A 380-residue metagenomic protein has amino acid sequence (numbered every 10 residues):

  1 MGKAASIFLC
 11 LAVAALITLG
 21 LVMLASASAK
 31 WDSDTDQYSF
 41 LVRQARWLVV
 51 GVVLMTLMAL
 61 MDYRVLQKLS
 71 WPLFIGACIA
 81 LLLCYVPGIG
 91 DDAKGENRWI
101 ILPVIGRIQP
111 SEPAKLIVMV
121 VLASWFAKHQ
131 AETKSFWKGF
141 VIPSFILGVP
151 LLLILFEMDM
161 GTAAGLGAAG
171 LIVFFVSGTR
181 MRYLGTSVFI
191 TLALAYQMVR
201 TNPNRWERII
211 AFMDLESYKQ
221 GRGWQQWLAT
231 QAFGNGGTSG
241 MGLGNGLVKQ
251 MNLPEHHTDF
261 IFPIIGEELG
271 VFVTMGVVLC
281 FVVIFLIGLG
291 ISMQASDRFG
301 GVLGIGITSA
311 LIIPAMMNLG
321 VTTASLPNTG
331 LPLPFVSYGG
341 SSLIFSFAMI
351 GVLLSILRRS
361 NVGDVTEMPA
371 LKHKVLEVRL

Functional and structural regions predicted by a protein language model:
M1-G2: Short, Lys/Arg-rich, polar N-terminal cytosolic tail immediately upstream of the first transmembrane signal-anchor
C10-S26, K30-Q225, P263-V321, A348-V352 (+1 more regions): Hydrophobic alpha-helical transmembrane segments of multi-pass inner membrane proteins, especially in bacterial systems
A27-S28, F233, G237, T323: Short, small-residue-rich loop/turn micro-motifs
V104-A114, F156-M158, G237-G242, L331-F345: Glycine/serine-rich anion-binding loops at beta->alpha junctions that coordinate negatively charged ligand groups
G165, G244-K249, C280, T322-P332 (+1 more regions): Re-entrant/interfacial helical elements at transmembrane boundaries that shape and gate the permeation pathway
A211, L215-T258, F262, F272-V273: TM-adjacent membrane-interface loops and short helices in multi-pass inner/ER membrane proteins
A324-T366: Transmembrane alpha-helices of multi-pass inner-membrane enzymes
